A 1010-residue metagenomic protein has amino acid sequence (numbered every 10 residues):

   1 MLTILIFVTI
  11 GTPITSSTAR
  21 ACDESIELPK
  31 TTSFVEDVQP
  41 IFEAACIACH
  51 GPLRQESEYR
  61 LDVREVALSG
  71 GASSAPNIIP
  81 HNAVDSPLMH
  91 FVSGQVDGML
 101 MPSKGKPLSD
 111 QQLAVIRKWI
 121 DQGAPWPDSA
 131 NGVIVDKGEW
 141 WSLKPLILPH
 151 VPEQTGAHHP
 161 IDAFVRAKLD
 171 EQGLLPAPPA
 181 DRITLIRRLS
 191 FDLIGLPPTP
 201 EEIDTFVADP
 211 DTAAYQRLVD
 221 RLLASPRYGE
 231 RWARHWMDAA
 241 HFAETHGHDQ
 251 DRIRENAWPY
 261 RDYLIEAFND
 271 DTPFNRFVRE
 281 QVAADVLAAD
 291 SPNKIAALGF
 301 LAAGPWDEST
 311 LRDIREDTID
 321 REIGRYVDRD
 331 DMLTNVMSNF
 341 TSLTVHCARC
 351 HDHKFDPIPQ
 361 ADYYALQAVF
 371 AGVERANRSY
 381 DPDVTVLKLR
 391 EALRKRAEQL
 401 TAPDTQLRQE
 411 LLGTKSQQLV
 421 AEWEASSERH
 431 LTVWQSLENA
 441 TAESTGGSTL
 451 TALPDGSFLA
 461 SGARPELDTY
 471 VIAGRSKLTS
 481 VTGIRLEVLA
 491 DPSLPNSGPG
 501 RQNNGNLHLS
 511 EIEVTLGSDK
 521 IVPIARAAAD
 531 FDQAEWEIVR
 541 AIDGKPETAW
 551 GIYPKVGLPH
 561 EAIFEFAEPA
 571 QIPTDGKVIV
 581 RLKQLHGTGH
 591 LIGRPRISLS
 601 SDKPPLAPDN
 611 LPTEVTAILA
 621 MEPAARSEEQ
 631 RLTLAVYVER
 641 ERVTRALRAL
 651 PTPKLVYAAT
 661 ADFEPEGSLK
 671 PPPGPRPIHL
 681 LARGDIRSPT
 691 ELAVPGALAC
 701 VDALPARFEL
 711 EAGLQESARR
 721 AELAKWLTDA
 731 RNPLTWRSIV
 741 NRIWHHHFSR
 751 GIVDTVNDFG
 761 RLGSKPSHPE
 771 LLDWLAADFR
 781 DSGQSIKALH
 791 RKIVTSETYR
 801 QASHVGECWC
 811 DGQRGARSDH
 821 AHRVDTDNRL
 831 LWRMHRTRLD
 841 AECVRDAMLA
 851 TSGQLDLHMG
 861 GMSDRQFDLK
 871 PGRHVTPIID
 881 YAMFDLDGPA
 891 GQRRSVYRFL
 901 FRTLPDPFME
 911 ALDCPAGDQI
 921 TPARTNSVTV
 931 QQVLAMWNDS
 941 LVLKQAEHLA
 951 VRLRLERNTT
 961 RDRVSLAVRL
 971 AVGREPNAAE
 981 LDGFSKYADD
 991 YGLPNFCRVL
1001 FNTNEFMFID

Functional and structural regions predicted by a protein language model:
M1-T15: Bacterial N-terminal signal peptides
A21-R117, D121, P125-A167, I183-R188 (+11 more regions): Solvent-exposed helix-loop boundary motif
D62-V66, P125, S129-H150, E255-A257 (+10 more regions): Primarily the internal scaffold of c-type cytochrome electron-transfer domains, especially repeated/multiheme c-type
T155-R188, D192, L196-R227, F242-S291 (+12 more regions): Primarily short, surface-exposed interaction patches in extracytoplasmic proteins
A214-Q360, L366-Q367, A371, E487-L489 (+5 more regions): Extended surface/linker regions that mediate inter-domain or inter-protein docking in multi-component redox
I323-A348, P554-G593, P604, L762 (+1 more regions): A conserved hydrophobic secondary-structure block that centers on an alpha-helix together with its immediately flanking
E422-Y470, L489-L494, T515-D575, P672-L710: Disordered, acidic Ser/Thr/Pro-rich linker "stalks" and the adjacent N-terminal cap of the next globular domain
S480-N504, H508-L516, G576-H586, I597 (+1 more regions): A short beta-strand element within beta-rich, extracytoplasmic domains of secreted/secretory-pathway proteins
